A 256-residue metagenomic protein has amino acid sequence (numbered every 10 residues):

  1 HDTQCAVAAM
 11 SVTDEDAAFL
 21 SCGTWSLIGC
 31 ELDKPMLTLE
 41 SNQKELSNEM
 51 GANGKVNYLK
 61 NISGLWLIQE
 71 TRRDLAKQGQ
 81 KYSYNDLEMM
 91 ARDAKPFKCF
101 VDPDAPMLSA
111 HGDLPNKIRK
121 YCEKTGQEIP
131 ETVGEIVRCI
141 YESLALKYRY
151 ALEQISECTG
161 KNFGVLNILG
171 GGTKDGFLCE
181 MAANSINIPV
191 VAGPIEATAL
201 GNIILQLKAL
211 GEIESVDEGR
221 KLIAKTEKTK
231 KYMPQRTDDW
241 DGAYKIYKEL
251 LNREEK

Functional and structural regions predicted by a protein language model:
H1-V165, K174-T198, I204-Q235, D239 (+1 more regions): Active-site core segments that coordinate phosphate-bearing ligands/cofactors across diverse enzyme families
